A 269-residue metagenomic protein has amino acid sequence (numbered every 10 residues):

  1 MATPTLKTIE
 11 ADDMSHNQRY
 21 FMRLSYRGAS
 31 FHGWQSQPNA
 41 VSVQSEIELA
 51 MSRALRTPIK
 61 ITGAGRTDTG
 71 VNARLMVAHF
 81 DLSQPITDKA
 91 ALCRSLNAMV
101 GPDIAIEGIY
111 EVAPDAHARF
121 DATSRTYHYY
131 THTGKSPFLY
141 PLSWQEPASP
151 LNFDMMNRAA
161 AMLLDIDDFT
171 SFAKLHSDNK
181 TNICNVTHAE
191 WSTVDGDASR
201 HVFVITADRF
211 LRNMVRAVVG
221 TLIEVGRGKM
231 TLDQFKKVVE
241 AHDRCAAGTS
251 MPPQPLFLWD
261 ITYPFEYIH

Functional and structural regions predicted by a protein language model:
A2-H269: Structured-RNA-binding interfaces characteristic of tRNA pseudouridine synthases
